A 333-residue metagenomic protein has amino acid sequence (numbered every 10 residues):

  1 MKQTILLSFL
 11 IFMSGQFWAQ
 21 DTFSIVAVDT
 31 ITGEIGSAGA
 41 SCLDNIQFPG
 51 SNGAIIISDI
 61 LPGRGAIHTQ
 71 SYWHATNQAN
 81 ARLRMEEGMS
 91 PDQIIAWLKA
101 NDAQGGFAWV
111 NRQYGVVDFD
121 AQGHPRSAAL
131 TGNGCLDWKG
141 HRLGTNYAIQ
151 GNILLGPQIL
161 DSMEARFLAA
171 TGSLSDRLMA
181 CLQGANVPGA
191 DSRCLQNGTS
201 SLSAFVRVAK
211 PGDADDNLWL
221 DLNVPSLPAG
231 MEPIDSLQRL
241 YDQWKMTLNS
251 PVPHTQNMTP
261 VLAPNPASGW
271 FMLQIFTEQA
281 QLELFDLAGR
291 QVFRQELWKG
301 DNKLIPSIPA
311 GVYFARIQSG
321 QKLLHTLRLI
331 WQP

Functional and structural regions predicted by a protein language model:
T4-M13: Sec-dependent N-terminal signal peptides
G15-A19: Sec/Tat signal peptide C-region and signal peptidase I cleavage site
Q20-L248: N-terminal nucleophile
M246-A263, P333: Residue-level detector of functionally pivotal "anchor" positions at catalytic/ligand-binding pockets or at interdomain
N265-M272: Short coil/turn motif common to extracellular beta-sandwich-like domains
I275-A280: Short proline/glycine-enriched turn/loop motifs at strand-loop junctions of beta-rich domains
Q281-F285: Beta-strand signatures of extracellular beta-sandwich domains
Q291-R294, D301, I305, A310-P333: C-terminal tail/sorting-segment detector
